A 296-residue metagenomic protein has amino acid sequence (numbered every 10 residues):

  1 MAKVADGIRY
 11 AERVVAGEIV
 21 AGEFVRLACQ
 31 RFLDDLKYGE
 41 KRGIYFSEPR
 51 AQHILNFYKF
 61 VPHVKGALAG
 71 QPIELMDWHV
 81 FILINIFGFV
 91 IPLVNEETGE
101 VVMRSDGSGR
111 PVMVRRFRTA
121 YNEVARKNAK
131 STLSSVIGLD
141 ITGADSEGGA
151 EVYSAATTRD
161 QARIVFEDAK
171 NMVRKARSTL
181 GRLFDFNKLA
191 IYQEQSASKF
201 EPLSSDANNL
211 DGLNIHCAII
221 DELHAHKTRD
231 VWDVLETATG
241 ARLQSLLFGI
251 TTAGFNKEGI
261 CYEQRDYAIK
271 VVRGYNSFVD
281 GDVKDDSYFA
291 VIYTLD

Functional and structural regions predicted by a protein language model:
M1-D296: Phosphate/NTP-binding elements of NTP-utilizing enzymes
